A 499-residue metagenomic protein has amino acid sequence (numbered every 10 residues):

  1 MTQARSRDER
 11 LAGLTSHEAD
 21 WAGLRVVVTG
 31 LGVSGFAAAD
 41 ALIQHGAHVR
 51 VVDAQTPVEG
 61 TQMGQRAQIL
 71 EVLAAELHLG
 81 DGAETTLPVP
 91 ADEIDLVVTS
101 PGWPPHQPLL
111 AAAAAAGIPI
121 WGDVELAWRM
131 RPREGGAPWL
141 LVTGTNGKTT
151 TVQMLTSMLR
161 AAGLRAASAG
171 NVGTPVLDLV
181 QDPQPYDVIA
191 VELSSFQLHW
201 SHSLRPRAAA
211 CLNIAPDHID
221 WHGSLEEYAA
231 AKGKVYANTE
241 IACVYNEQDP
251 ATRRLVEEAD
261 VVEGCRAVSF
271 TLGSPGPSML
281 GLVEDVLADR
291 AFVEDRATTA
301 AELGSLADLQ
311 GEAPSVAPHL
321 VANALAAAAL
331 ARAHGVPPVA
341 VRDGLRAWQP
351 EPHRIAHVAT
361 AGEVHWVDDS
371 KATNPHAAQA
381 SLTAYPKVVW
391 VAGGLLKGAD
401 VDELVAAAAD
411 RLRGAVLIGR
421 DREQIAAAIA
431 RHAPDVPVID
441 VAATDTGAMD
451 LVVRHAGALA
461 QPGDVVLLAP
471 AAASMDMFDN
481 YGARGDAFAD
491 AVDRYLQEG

Functional and structural regions predicted by a protein language model:
M1-G122, L126, Y495: N-terminal leader/targeting and accessory segments in enzymes
H17, I43-Q44, T86-D92, P101-E247 (+6 more regions): Phosphate-binding loop of NTP-binding sites
H17-V26, A37-H45, L306-R413, A427: Nucleotide phosphate-binding/pyrophosphate-handling subdomain across enzymes that bind or process nucleotide phosphates
G32, Q55-P57, V172, Q248-D249 (+3 more regions): Residues in the short beta-alpha loop(s) of Rossmann-like NAD(P)-binding domains
L42, V97, V142, N171 (+12 more regions): Residue-level signal for inorganic ion chemistry
A47-T56, V244-E247, V391-A392, R411-D421: Short internal beta-strands
D53, H78-D81, W121-L126, A167-G170 (+5 more regions): Beta-strand->loop->alpha-helix junctions that form or flank phosphate-binding loops in nucleotide-handling enzymes
R66-Q68, L73, D402-D464, G499: C-terminal helical cap/extension that packs against the catalytic core of soluble nucleotide-cofactor enzymes
